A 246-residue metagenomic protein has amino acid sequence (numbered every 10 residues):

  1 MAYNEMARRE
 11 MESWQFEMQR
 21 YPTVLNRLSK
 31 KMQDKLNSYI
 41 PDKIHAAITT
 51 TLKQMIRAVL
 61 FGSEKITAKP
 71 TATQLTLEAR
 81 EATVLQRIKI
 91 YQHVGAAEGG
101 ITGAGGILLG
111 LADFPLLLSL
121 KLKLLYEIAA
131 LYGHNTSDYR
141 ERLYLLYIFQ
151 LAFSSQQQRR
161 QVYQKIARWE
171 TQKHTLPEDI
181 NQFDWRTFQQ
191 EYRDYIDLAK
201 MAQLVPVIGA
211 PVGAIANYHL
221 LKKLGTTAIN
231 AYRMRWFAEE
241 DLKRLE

Functional and structural regions predicted by a protein language model:
M1-E98, K123-E246: Terminal, membrane-proximal amphipathic helices and intrinsically disordered targeting/regulatory segments
G99-G133: Aromatic- and glycine-enriched beta-alpha-beta binding-site module
